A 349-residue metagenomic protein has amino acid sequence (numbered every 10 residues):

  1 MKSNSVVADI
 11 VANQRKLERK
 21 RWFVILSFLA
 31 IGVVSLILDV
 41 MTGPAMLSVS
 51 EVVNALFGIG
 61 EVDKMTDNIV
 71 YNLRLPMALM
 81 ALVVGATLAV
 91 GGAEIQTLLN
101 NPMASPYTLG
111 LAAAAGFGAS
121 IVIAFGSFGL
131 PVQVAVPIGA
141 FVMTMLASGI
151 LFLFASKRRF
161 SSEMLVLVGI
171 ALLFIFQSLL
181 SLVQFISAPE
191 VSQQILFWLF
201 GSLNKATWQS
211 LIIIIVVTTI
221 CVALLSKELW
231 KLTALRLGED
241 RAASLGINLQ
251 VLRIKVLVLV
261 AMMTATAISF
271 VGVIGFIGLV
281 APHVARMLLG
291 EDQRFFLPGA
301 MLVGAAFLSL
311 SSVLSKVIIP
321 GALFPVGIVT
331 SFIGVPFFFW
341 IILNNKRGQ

Functional and structural regions predicted by a protein language model:
M1-Q349: Alpha-helical transmembrane segments in inner-membrane proteins
